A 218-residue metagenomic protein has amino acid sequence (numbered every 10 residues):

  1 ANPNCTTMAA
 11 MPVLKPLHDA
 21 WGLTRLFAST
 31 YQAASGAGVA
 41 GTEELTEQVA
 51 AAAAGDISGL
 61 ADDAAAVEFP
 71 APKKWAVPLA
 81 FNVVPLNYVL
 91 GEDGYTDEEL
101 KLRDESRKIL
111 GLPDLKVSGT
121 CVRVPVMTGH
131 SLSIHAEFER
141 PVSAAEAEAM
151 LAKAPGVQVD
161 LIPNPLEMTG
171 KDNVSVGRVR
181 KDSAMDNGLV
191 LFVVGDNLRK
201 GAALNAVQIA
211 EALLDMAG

Functional and structural regions predicted by a protein language model:
A1-A40, V190-G218: Adenosine-phosphate binding glycine-rich loop
M8-M150: Active-site-lining helix/loop region of Rossmann-like oxidoreductase modules
P113-G218: C-terminal active-site/capping subdomain that shapes the small-molecule cofactor and substrate pocket of enzyme
